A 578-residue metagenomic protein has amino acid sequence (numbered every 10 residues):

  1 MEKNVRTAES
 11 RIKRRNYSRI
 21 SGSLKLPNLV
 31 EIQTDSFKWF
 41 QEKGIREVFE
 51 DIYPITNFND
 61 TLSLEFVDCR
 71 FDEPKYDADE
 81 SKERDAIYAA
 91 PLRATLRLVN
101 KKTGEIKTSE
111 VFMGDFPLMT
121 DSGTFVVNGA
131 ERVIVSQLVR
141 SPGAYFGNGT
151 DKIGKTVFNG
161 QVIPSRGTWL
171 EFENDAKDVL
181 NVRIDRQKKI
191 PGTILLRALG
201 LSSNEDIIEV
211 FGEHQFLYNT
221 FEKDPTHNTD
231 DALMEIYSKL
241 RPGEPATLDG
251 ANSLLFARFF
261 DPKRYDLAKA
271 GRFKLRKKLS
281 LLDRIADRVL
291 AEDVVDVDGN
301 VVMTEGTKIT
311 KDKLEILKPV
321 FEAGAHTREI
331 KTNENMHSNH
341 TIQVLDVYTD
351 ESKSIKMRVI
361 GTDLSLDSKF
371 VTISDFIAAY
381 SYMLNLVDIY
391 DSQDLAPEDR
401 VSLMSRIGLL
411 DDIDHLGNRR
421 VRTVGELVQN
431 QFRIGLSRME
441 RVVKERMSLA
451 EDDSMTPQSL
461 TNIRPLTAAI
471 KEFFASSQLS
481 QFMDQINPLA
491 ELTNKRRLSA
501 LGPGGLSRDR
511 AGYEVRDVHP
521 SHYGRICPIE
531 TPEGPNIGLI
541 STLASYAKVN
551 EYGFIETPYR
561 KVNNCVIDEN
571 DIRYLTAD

Functional and structural regions predicted by a protein language model:
M1-S499, A544-D578: N-terminal non-catalytic structural scaffold regions of very large proteins
K107, R497-P528: Flexible, glycine/threonine-enriched loop-and-boundary segments that flank and lead into catalytic domains of large
E530, S541-A544: Active-site proximal loops enriched in glycine and acidic residues that flank catalytic Cys/His/Asp and coordinate
